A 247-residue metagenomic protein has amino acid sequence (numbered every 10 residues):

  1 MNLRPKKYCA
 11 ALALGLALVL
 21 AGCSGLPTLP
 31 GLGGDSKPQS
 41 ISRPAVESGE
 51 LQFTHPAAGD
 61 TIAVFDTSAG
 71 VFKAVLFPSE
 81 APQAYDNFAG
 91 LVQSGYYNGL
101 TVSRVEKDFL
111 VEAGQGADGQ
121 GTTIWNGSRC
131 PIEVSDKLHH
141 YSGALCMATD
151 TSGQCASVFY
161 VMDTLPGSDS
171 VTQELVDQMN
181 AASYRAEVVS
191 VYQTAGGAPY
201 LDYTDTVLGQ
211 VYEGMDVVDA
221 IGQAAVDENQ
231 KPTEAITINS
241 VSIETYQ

Functional and structural regions predicted by a protein language model:
N2-L12: Bacterial N-terminal signal peptides that target proteins for export
L3, G22-Q247: Cyclophilin-like peptidyl-prolyl cis-trans isomerases
A13-A21: Bacterial N-terminal signal peptides
